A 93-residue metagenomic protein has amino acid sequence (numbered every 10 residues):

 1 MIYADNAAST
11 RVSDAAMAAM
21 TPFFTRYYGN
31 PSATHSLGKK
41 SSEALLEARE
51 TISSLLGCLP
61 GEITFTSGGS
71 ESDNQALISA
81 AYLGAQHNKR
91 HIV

Functional and structural regions predicted by a protein language model:
M1-V93: Pyridoxal 5′-phosphate
